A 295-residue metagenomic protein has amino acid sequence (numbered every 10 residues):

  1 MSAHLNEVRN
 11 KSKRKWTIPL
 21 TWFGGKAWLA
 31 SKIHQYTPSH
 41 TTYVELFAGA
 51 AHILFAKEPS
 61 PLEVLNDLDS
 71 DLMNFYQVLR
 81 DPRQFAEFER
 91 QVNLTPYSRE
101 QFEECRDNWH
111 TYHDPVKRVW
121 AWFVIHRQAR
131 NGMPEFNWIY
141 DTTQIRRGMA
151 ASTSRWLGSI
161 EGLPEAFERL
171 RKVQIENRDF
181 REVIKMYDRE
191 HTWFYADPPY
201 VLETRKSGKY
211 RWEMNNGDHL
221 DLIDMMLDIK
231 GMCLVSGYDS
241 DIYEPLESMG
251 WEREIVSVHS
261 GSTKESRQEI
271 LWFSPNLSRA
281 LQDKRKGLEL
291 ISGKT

Functional and structural regions predicted by a protein language model:
M1-V64, L68, R181-W193, Y200-T295: Class I S-adenosyl-L-methionine
S2-L29, Y36, P82-Y195, P199-S207 (+1 more regions): SAM-dependent nucleic-acid methyltransferase catalytic core
Q35-W109: SAM cofactor-binding core of SAM-dependent methyltransferases, primarily the Rossmann-like beta-alpha-beta module
Q77, P164-F167, E244-E247: Class I S-adenosyl-L-methionine
D81, D141, S274-S278: Serine/threonine-rich low-complexity intrinsically disordered regions
